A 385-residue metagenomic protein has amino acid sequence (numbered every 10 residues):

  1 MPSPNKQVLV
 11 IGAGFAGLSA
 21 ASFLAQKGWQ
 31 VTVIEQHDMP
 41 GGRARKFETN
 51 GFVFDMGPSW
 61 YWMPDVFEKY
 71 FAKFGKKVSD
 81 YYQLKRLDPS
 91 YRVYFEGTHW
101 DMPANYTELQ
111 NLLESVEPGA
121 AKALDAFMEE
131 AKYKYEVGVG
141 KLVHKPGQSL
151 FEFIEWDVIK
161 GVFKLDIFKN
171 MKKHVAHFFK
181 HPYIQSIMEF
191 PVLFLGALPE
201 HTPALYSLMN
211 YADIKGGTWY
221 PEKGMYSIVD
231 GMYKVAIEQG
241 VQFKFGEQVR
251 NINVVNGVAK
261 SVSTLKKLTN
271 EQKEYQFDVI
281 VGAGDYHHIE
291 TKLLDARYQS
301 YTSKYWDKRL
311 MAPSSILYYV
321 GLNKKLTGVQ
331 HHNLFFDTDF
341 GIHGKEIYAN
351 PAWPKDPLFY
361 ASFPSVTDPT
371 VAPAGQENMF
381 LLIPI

Functional and structural regions predicted by a protein language model:
P2-E136: N-terminal glycine-rich phosphate/pyrophosphate-binding loop and immediately adjacent elements
Q83-K85, P199-E200, P369-Q376: Short glycine/proline-enriched loop/turn "hinge" motifs that connect secondary-structure elements and lie
E96-T202: Rossmann-like flavin
G97-T98, L198-T202, N253-K260, G375-E377: A short, glycine/Asx- and small/polar-enriched loop/turn that sits immediately N-terminal to a beta-strand
T202-D213, Q376, P384-I385: Residues forming anionic-ligand binding surfaces in small-molecule and nucleic-acid pockets of primarily soluble enzymes
L208-A259, L265-K266: Helical element adjacent to the flavin cofactor pocket in flavoenzyme catalytic cores
Q248-P373: Mid-domain catalytic core of redox enzymes that form a hydrophobic substrate pocket/lid adjacent to a catalytic redox
